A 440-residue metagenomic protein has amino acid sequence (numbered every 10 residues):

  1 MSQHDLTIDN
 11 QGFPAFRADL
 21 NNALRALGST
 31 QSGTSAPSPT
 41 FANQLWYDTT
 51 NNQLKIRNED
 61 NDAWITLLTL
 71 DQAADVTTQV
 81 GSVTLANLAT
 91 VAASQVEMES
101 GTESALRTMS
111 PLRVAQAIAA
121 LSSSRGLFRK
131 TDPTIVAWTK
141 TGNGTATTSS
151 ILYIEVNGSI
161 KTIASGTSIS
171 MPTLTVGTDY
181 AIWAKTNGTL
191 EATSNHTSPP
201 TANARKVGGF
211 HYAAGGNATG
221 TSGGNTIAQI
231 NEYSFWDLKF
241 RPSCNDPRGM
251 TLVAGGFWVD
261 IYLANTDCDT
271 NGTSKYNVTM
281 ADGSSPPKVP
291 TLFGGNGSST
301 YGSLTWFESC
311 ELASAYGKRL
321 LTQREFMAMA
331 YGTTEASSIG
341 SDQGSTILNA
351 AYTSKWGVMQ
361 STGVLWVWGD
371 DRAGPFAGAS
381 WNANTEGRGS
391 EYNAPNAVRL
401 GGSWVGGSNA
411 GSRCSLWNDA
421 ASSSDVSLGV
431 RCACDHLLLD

Functional and structural regions predicted by a protein language model:
S2-H4, N10-N52, A63-G81, N87-E99 (+1 more regions): Extracellular/surface-exposed low-complexity repeats and stalk/linker segments enriched in Gly/Pro and small polar
A42-L45, N51-N58, M98, A105-M109 (+2 more regions): Extracellular disulfide-bonded cysteine-rich modules/repeats
T50-Q53, E59-D62, V114-Q116, T186-L190 (+4 more regions): Acidic glycine-/aspartate-rich tracts in secreted/extracellular proteins
E59-D75, T197-N203, A420: Tryptophan-rich substrate-binding surfaces of secreted polymer-degrading and adhesive proteins
A120-T178, T186-N187: Glycine-rich, flexible loop motifs
L174, A181-V207: Glycine-anchored, exposed beta-strand/edge motif detector
G215-M359: Short aromatic-cysteine micro-motif
S303-L304, S390-D440: Disulfide-stabilized, aromatic/cysteine-rich ligand-recognition loop
